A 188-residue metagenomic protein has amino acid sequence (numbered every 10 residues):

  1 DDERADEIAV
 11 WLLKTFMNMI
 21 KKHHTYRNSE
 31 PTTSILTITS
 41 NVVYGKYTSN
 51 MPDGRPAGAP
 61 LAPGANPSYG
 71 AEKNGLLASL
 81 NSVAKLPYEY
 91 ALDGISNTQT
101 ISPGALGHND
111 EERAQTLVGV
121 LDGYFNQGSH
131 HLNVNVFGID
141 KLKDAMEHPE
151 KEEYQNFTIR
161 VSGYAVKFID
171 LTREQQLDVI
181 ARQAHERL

Functional and structural regions predicted by a protein language model:
D1-L188: Acidic, glycine-enriched catalytic cores built around paired aspartates
